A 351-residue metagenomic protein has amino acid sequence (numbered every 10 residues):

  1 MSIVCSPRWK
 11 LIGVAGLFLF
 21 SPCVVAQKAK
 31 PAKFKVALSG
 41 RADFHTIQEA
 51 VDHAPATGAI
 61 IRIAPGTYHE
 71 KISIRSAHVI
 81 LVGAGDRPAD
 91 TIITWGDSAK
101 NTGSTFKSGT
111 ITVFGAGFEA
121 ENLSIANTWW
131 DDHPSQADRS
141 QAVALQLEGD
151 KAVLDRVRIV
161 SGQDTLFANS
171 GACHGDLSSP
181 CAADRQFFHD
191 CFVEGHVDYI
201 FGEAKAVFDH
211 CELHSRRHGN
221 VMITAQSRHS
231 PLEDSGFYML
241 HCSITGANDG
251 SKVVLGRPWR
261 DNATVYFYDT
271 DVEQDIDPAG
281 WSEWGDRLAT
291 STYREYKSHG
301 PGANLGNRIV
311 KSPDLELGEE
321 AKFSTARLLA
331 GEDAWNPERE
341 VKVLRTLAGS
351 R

Functional and structural regions predicted by a protein language model:
S2-I12: Bacterial N-terminal signal peptides that target proteins for export
C5, P22-C23: Short, low-complexity, intrinsically disordered N-terminal modules that encode targeting/processing signals
G13-P22: Bacterial N-terminal signal peptides
A29-R351: Sequence-level preference for short, compositionally simple segments enriched in small aliphatic or small polar residues
